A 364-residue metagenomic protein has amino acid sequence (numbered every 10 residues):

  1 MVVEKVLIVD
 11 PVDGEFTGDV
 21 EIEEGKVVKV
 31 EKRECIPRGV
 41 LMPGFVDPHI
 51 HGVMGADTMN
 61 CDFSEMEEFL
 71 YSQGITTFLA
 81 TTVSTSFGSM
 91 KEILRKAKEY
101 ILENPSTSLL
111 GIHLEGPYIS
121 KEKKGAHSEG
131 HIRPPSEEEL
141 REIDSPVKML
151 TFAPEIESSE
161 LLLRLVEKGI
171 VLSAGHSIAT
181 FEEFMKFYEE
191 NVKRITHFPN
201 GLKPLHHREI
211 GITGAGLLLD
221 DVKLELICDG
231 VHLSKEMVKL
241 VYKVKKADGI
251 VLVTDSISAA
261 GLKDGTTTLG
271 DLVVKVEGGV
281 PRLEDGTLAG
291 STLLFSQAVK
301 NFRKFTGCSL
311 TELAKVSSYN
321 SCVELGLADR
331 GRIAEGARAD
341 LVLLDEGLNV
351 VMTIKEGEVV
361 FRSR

Functional and structural regions predicted by a protein language model:
M1-K5, E31-S64, E68: Replace "His-x-His-based motif
M1-R33, I354, E358-V359: N-terminal metal-binding scaffold of metallo-dependent hydrolase/deaminase domains
V40, P48, T58-L109, H131-D144 (+2 more regions): Alpha-helical scaffold segments that flank or form the walls of functional sites
H51-V53, E65-I93, T107-S120, S145-E155 (+3 more regions): Divalent metal-dependent hydrolysis catalytic cores, especially in the metallo-beta-lactamase
E68-L79, F87, K121-P146, K186-F198 (+5 more regions): Active-site gating loops and adjacent loop-to-helix segments of metal-dependent hydrolytic enzymes
D144-L262: Active-site core of metal-dependent hydrolases
G211-L224, Y242-T254, A260-A337, L341-L344: His/Asp/Glu-enriched, well-ordered alpha-helical/loop segment that forms or immediately abuts the divalent-metal
I333-R364: C-terminal cap of metal-dependent C-N hydrolases
